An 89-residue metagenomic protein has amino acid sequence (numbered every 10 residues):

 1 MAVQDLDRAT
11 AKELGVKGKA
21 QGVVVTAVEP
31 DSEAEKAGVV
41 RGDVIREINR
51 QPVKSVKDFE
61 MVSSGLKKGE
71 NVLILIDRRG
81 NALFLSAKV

Functional and structural regions predicted by a protein language model:
M1-V89: C-terminal recognition in membrane/secretory proteostasis and scaffolding
